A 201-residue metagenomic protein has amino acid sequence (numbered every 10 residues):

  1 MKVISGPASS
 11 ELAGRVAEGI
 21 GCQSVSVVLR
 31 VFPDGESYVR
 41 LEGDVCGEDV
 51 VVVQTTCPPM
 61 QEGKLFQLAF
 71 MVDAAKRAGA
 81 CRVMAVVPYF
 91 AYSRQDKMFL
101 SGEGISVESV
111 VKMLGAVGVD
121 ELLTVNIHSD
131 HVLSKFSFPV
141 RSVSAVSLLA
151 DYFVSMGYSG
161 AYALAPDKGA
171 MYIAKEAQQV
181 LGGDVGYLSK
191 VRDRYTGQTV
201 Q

Functional and structural regions predicted by a protein language model:
M1-Q201: PRPP-associated nucleotide enzymes
